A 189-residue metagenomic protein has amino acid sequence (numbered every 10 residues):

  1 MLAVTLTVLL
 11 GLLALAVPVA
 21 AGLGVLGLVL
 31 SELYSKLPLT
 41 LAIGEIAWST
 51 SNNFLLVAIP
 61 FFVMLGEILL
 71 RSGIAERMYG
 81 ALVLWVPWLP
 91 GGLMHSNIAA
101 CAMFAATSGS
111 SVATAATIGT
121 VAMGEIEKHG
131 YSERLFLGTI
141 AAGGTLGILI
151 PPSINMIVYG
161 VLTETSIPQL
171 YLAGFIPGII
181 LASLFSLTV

Functional and structural regions predicted by a protein language model:
M1-L10, V17-K36, V57-M64, G178-L187: Hydrophobic mid-bilayer segments of alpha-helices in multi-pass membrane transport proteins, especially secondary
L9-A14, L28-E32, A102-M103, T145 (+1 more regions): Alpha-helical transmembrane segments of multipass membrane proteins
P18-G24, A75, T107-G119, L149-M156: Transmembrane helix boundary and interhelical junction motifs in multipass membrane proteins
A20, G91-G92, R134, P168: Residues that define the loop-to-transmembrane-helix transition and helix capping in multi-pass membrane transporters
G22, S96, T114, L135-T139 (+1 more regions): Signature of the 12-TM Major Facilitator Superfamily
L33, L37-H129: Membrane-embedded alpha-helical segments and adjacent helix-loop junctions characteristic of multi-pass solute
I98, A102-M103, L137-L146, G174-I179: Transmembrane helix-bundle signature of multi-pass membrane transporters/permeases
V158-V189: Juxtamembrane and boundary regions of transmembrane helices in multi-pass small-molecule transporters and channels
